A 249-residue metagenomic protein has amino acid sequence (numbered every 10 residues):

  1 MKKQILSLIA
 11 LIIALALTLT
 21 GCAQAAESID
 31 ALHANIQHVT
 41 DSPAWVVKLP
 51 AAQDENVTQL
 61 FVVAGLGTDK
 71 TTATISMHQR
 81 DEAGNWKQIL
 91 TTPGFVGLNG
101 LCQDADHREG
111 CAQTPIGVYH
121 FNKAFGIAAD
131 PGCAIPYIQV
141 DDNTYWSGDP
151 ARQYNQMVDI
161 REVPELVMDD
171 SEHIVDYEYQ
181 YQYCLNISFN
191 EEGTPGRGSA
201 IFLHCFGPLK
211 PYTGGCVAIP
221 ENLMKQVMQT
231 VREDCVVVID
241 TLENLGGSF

Functional and structural regions predicted by a protein language model:
M1-I9: Bacterial N-terminal signal peptides that target proteins for export
I29-T213, N222-C235, I239-F249: Cell wall/extracellular polymer interaction/catalysis modules
C216: Short cysteine clusters
I219: A conserved hydrophobic position in a structured secondary element of the catalytic/binding core that shapes
